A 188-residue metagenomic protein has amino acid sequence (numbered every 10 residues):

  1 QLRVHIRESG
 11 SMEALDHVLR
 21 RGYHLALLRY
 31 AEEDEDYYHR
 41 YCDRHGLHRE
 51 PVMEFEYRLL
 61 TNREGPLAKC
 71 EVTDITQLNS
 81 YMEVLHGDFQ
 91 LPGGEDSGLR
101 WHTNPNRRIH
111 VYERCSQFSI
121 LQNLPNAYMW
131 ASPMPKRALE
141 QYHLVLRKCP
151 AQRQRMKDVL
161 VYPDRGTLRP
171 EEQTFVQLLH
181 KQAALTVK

Functional and structural regions predicted by a protein language model:
Q1-H39: Central regulatory/effector-binding core of bacterial HTH transcription factors
L15-L19, R49, I75, F118: Short hydrophobic/charged patches on amphipathic alpha-helices used for structural packing and interfaces
L19-G22, R29, D88-L146: Hydrophobic hinge/microswitch elements
E35-D36, D74-T103, R169, T186: Secondary-structure junction motif
Y41-E83: Flexible hinge/capping segments at coil-to-helix
D43-E54, S132, Q141-R155, D164: Short beta-strand->loop
E50, R58-L60, Y128, K157-V161: Residues embedded in well-ordered beta-strands
V145-V187: A late-sequence structural motif
